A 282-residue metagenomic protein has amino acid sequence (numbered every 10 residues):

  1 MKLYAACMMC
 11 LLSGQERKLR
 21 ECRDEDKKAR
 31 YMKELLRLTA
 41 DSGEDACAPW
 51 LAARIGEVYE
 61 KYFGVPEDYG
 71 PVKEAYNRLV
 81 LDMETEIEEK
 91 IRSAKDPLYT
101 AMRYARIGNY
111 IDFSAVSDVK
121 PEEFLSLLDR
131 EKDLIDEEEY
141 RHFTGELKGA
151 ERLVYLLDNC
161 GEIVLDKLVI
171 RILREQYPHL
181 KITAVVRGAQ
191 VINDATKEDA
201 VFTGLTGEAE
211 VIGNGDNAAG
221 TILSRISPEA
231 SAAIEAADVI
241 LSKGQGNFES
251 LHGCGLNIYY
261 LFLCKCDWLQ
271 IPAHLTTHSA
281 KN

Functional and structural regions predicted by a protein language model:
K2-A150: Electropositive, gly/pro-rich neighborhoods at or near active sites that engage anionic ligands
Y140, N159, Q190-F202: A polyanion-binding, active-site-adjacent surface
E151-R152, H179-T183, N257: Residues at the starts of beta-strands that form the adenosine-phosphate
R152-V154, D238-V239: Structural motif
D158-K167, A189-V191, Q245-E249: Gly/Ser/Thr-rich loops at beta-strand to alpha-helix junctions that form or flank small-molecule/cofactor-binding
N159-P178, T183: Histidine-anchored nucleotide/phosphate-binding helix
V186-G188, D199-N282: C-terminal functional extensions of proteins
